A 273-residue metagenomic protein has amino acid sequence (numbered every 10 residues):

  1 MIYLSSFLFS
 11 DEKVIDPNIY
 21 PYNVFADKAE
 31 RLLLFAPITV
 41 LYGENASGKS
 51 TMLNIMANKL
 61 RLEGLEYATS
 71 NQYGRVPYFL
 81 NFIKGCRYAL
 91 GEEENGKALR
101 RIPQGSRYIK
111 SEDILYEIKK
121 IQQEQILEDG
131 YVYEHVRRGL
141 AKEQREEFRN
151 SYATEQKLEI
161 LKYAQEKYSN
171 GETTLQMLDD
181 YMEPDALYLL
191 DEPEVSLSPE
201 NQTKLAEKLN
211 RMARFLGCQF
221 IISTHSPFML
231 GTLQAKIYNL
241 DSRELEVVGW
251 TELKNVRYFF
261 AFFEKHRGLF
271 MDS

Functional and structural regions predicted by a protein language model:
M1-E30: N-terminal pre-Walker A segment at the start of P-loop NTPase domains
D27-A36, D180-P184, R214: Phosphate-binding P-loop
A36-S70: Phosphate-binding glycine-rich loops of NTP-binding sites
I38-V40, L187-L189, Q219: Residue-level preference for the first positions of well-ordered beta-strands
N81-M182: ABC-family P-loop ATPase nucleotide-binding domains
I160, A164, Y168-E192, E200-M212 (+1 more regions): GG-anchored amphipathic helix commonly corresponding to the ABC/SMC/Rad50 NBD signature/C-loop
E200-S273: C-terminal lobe/lid and adjacent interdomain/linker elements of RecA-like ASCE P-loop ATPase modules
